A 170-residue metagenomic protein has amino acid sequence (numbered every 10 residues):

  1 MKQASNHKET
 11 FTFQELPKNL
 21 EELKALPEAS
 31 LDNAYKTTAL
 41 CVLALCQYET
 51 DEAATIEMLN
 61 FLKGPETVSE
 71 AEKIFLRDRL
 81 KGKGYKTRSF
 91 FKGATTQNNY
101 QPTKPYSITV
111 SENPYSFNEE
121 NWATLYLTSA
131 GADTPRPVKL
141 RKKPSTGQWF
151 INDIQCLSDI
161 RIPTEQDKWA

Functional and structural regions predicted by a protein language model:
M1-Q3: Long, low-complexity intrinsically disordered regions enriched in Ser/Thr, Asp/Glu, Pro/Gly
S5-K92: Core segments of small alpha/beta cavity-forming domains
N6, N19, N33, N60 (+4 more regions): Detector for Asparagine
F11-K18, E22, P102-K104, F117 (+1 more regions): Residue-level signal for well-ordered alpha-helical segments
V42, V68, I108-V110, V138: Extended aliphatic helical segments
D51-A54, M58, G93, T103-K104 (+4 more regions): Generic detector of ordered, mature protein regions
K73-D133: Surface-exposed, charged secondary-structure patches
Y126-T128, D133-W169: Short beta-strand edge/turn micro-motifs at domain boundaries
